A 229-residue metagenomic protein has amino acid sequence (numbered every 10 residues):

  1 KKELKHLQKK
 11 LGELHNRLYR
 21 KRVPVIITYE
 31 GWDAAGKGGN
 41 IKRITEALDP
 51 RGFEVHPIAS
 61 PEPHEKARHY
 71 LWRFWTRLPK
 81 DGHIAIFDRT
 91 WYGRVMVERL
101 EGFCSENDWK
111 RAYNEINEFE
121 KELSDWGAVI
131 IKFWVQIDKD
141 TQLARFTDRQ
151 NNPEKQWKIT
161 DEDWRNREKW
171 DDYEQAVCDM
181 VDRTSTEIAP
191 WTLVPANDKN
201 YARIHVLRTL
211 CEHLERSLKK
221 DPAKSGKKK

Functional and structural regions predicted by a protein language model:
K1-K229: Glycine-rich phosphate-binding loop of ATP-dependent small-molecule kinases
